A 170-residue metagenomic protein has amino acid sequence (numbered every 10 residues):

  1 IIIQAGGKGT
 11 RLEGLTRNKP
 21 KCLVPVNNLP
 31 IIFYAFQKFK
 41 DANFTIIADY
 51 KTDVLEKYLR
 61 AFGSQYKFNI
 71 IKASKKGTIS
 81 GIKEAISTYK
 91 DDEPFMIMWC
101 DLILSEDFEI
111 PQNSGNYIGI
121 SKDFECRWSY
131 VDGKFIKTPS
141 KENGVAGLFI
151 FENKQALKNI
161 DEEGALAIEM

Functional and structural regions predicted by a protein language model:
I1-R17: N-terminal nucleotide-binding beta1-loop-alpha1 segment
I3, R11, P25, L29-W99 (+1 more regions): Conserved N-terminal catalytic core of the sugar/cofactor nucleotidyltransferase
G7, Y50, K154-Q155: Alpha-helix/helix-capping structural signal
G14-L15, I86-S87, I110, S140-K141: Short secondary-structure boundary/capping segments
Y58, N159, E169: Residues that form generic nucleotide/phosphate-binding pockets
I103-G164: Conserved core of the sugar-phosphate nucleotidyltransferase
G164-M170: A short, conserved alpha-helix in the catalytic core of glycosyltransferases
